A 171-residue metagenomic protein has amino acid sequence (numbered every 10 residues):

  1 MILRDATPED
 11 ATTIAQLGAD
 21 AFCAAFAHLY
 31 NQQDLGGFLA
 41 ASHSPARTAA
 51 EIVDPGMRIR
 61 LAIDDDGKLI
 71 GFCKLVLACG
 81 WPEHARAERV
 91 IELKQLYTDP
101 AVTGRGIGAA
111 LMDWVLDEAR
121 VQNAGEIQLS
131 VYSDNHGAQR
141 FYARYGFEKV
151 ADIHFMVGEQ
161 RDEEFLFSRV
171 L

Functional and structural regions predicted by a protein language model:
M1-L3: Extreme N-terminal starter segment of soluble prokaryotic enzymes
D5-E9, Q16-L29, G36-A101, M112-W114 (+4 more regions): Acetyl-CoA-dependent GNAT
D34-G36, S133: Short histidine/acidic/glycine/proline-rich micro-motifs that form metal- and phosphate-coordinating active-site loops
R86-I91, G125-Q128, Y132-L171: C-terminal "cap" of GNAT-fold acetyltransferases
D99-R105, S133-D134: Active-site acidic-Proline motif in GNAT/NAT acetyltransferases
G106, A110: Short alpha-helical segment within the catalytic ATP-binding CA
